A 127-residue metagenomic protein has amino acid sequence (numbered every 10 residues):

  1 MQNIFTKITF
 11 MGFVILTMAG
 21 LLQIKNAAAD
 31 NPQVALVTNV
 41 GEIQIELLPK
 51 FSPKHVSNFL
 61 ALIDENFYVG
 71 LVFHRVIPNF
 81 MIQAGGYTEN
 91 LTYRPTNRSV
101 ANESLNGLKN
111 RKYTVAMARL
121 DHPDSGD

Functional and structural regions predicted by a protein language model:
M1-K7: Positively charged n-region of N-terminal signal peptides that target proteins for export
T6, F13-V14, M18-D127: Cyclophilin-like peptidyl-prolyl cis-trans isomerases
